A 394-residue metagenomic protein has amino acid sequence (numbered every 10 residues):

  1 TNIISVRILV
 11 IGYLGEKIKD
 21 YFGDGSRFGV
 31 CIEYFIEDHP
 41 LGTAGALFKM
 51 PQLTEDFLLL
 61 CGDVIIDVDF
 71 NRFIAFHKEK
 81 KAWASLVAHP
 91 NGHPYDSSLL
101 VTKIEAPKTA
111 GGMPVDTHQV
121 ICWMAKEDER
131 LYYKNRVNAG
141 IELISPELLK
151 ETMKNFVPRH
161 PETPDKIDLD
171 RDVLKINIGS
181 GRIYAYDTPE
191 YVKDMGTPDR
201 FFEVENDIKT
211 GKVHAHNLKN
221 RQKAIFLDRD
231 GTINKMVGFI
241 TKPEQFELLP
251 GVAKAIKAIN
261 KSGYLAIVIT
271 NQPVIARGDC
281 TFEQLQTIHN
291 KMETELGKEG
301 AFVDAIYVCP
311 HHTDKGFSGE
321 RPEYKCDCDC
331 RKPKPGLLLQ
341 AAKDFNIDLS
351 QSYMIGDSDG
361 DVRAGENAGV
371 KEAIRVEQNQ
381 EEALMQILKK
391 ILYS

Functional and structural regions predicted by a protein language model:
T1-C61, I65, F70-R72, T197: Conserved N-terminal catalytic core of the sugar/cofactor nucleotidyltransferase
V10, V252, I256-E295, F302-K315 (+1 more regions): Substrate-recognition element of Asp-dependent hydrolases with the DxDx(T/V) motif
I18, M50, D63, H77 (+4 more regions): Residue-level signal for inorganic ion chemistry
P40-L41, V64-D67, V192, T232 (+1 more regions): A short, conserved beta-strand element in the Rossmann-like catalytic core that flanks the donor/metal-binding loop
F57-L58, I65, N71-I74, K78 (+3 more regions): Catalytic-core segments of class I nucleotidyltransferases/pyrophosphorylases that form NMP-activated intermediates
D63-V64, P90, Q272, D357-S358: Active-site metal-binding loops of divalent metal-dependent hydrolases
R221-A266: Active-site neighborhood of HAD-like aspartate-dependent phosphohydrolases
E283-D304, D314-G316, R321-M354, S358-S394: Asp-based, Mg2+/Mn2+-dependent phosphohydrolase catalytic module
